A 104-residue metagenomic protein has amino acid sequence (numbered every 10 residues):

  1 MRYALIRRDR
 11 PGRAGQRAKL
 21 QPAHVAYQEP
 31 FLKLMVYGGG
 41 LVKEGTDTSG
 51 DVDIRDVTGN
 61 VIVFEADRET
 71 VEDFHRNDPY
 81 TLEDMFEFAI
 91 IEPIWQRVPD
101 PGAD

Functional and structural regions predicted by a protein language model:
M1-D104: Conserved, structured core segments of small domains
